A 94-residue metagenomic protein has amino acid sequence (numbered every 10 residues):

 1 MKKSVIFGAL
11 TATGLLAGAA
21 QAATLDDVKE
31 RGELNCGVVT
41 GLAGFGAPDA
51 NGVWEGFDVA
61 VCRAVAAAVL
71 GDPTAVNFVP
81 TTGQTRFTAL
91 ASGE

Functional and structural regions predicted by a protein language model:
M1, A22-T24: Absolute protein N-terminus
M1-G8: Bacterial N-terminal signal peptides that target proteins for export
G8-L15: Bacterial N-terminal signal peptides
L16-A22: Sec/Tat signal peptide C-region and signal peptidase I cleavage site
D27-E94: Extracytoplasmic small-molecule ligand-binding "clamshell" domains of the periplasmic binding protein/Venus flytrap
